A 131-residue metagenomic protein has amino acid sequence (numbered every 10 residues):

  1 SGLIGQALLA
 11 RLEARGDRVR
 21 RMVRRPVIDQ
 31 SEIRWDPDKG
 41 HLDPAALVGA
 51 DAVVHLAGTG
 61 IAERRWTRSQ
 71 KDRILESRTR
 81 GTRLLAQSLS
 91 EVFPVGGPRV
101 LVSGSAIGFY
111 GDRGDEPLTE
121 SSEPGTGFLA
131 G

Functional and structural regions predicted by a protein language model:
S1-R15: N-terminal Rossmann NAD(P)H-binding glycine-rich loop of SDR-like oxidoreductase domains
L9-E13, P44, A86: Short amphipathic alpha-helical segments and helix-helix/interface helices
G16, A50, G96-P98: A general structural motif
D17-R24: Conserved glycine-rich Rossmann-like NAD(P)H-binding loop of the short-chain dehydrogenase/reductase
M22, V53-A57, L101-I107: SDR active-site strand-loop-helix element
V27, S31-L84: NAD(P)H-binding glycine-rich loop region in Rossmannoid oxidoreductase-like domains and their noncatalytic homologs
K71, R83-G127: Conserved Rossmann-fold NAD(P)-dependent oxidoreductase catalytic core, especially the SDR/UDP-sugar
R78, G127-G131: Alpha-helical "lid/cap" subdomains adjacent to substrate-binding clefts that gate access and reposition the ligand
